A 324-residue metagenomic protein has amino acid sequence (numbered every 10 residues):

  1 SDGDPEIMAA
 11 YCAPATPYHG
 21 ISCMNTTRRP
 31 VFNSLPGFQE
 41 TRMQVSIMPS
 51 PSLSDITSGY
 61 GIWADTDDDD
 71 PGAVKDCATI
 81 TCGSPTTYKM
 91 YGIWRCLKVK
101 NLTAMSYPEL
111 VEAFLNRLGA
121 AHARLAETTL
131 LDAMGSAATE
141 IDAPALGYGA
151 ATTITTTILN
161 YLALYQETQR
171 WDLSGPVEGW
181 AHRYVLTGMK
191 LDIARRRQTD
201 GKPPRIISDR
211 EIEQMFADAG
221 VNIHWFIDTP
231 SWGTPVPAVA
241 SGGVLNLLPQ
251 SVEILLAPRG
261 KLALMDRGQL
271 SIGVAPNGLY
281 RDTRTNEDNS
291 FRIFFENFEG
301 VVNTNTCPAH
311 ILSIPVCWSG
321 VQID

Functional and structural regions predicted by a protein language model:
S1-D2, F226-D324: Extended, compositionally biased alpha-helical segments that mediate assembly or anchoring
S1-I93: Assembly/oligomerization interface modules of large self-assembling protein complexes
I7-Y11, G20, L130, I158 (+3 more regions): Generic structural signal of hydrophobic/aromatic residues within well-ordered alpha-helices of folded domains
A10, P14, K98-K100, G179-K190 (+3 more regions): Helix N-cap / beta->alpha transition motif
S46-S52, D76-T153, D172, G179 (+1 more regions): Long, contiguous amphipathic alpha-helices that act as assembly "spine/axial" helices in icosahedral shell and virion
V99, A194-A217, A238-P258: Short flexible/disordered coil segments
R124-L131, W171, V221, W225 (+1 more regions): Intrinsically disordered or highly flexible coil/loop and linker segments, enriched in small and charged/polar residues
A143-G220: Extended, solvent-exposed, turn-rich assembly/linker loops in the middle of proteins
